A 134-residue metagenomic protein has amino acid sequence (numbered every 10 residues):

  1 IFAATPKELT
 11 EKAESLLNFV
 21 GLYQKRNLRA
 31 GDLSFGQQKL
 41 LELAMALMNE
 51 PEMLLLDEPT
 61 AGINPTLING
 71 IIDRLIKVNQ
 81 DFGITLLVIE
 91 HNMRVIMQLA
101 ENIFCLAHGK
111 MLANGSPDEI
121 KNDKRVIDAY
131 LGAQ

Functional and structural regions predicted by a protein language model:
I1-K25, T66, D73-I76: Conserved ABC ATPase "signature" region
R29-L33: Conserved ABC ATPase signature
E50: Conserved catalytic motifs of ABC-family nucleotide-binding domains
L54-E58: Catalytic Walker B motif of ABC-type/P-loop ATPase nucleotide-binding domains
R74-V88: Conserved catalytic loops of ABC-family nucleotide-binding domains
I96-Q98: A short, surface-exposed alpha-helical micro-motif characterized by mixed small hydrophobic and charged/polar residues
